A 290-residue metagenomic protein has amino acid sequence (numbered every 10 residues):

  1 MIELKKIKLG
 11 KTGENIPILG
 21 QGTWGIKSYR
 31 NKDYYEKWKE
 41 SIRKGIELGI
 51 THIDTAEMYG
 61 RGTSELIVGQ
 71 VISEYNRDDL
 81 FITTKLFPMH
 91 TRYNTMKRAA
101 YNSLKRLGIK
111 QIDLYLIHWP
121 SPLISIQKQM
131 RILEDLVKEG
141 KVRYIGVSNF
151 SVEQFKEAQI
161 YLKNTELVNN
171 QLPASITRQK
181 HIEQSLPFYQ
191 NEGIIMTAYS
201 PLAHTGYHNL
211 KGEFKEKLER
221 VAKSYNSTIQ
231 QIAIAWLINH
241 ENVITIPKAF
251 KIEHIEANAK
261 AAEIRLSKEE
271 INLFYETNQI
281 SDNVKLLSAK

Functional and structural regions predicted by a protein language model:
M1-D79, A289-K290: N-terminal binding-site loop/beta-alpha segment at the start of enzyme catalytic domains that lines or forms
E3-K6, P120-K290: Beta/alpha (TIM)-barrel catalytic core signal, keyed to glycine-rich beta->alpha loops juxtaposed to Asp/Glu that bind
G10-G13, E47, G69-D79, Y101-I109 (+3 more regions): Acidic (Asp/Glu)-rich catalytic clusters
E14-L19, G49-H52, N76-L80, I109-D113 (+4 more regions): Short, well-ordered coil/turn segments that N-cap beta-strands
S28-D33, A56-E65, M89-N94, S121-S125 (+2 more regions): Acidic-and-aromatic substrate-binding clefts and catalytic sites of carbohydrate-active enzymes
K32-G45, R92-L107, K128, F155-K156: Short, acidic/polar
D78-H90, L114-H118, L172-P173: A short, structured active-site edge motif that brings together acidic residues
L107-I124: Active-site groove signature of glycoside hydrolases
